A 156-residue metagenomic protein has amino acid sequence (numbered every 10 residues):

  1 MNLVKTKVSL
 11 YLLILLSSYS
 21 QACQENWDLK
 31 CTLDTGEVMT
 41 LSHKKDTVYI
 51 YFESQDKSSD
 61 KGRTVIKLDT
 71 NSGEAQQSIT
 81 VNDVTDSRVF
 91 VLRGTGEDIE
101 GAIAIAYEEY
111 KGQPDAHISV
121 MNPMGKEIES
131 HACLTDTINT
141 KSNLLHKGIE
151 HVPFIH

Functional and structural regions predicted by a protein language model:
M1-S9: Bacterial N-terminal signal peptides that target proteins for export
L10-I14: Basic, ligand-binding patches in group-transfer machinery, especially extracytoplasmic/periplasmic segments
L15-S20: N-terminal signal peptide c-region/cleavage motif recognized by signal peptidases
A22-H156: Cysteine-centric segments in proteins
